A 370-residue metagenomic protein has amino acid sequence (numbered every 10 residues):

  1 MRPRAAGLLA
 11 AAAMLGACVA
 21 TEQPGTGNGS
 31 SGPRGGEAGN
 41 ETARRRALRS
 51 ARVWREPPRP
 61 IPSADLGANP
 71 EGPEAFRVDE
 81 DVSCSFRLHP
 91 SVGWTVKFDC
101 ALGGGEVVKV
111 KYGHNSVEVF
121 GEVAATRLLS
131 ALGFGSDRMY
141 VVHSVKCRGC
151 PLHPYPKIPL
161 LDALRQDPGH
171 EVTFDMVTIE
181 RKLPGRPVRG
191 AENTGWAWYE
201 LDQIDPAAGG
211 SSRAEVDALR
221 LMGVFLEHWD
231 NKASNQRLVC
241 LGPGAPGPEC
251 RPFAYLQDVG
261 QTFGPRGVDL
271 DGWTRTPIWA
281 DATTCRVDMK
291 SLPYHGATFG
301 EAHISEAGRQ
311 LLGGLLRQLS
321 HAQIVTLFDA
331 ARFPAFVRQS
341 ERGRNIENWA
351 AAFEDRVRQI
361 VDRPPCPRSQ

Functional and structural regions predicted by a protein language model:
M1-L8: Bacterial N-terminal signal peptides that target proteins for export
G16-A17: C-terminal motif of bacterial Sec signal peptides marking the signal peptidase cleavage site
A20, H114, P243-Q370: C-terminal catalytic region of ATP-dependent kinase domains
G25-V96: Charged, low-complexity intrinsically disordered tails and linkers
A75-N193: Conserved ATP-binding subdomain of kinase catalytic cores across diverse folds
K97, E122, T126, L219-M222 (+2 more regions): Extracytoplasmic/secreted envelope proteins and their assembly/folding machinery, especially bacterial periplasmic
V117-E122, T194-W273, P277: Conserved kinase catalytic-core segment
P151-I158, Q203, R275-T276, A280 (+1 more regions): Surface-exposed intrinsically disordered loops and tails
